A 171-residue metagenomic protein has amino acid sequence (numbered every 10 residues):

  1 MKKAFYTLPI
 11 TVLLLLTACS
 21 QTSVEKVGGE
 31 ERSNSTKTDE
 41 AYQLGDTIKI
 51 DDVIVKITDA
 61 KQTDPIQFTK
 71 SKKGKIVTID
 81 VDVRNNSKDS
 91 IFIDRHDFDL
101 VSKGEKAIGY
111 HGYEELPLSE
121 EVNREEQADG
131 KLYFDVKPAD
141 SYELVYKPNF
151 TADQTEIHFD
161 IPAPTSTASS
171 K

Functional and structural regions predicted by a protein language model:
M1-F5: Positively charged n-region of N-terminal signal peptides that target proteins for export
Y6-T7, E25: Short amphipathic alpha-helical "recognition" segments used for binding
L14-A18: C-terminal motif of bacterial Sec signal peptides marking the signal peptidase cleavage site
C19-K171: Conserved functional micro-motifs across diverse proteins
